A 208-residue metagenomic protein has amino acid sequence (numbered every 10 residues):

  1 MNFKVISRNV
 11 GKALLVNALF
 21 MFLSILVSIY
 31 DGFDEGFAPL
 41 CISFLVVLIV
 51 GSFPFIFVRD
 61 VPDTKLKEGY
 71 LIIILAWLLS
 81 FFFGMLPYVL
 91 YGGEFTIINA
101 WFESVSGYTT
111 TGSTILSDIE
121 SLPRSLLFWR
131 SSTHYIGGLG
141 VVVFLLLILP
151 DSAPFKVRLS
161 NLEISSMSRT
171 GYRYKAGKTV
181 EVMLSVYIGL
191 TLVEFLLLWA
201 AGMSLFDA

Functional and structural regions predicted by a protein language model:
M1-A208: Membrane-proximal intracellular helices of multi-pass ion channels
